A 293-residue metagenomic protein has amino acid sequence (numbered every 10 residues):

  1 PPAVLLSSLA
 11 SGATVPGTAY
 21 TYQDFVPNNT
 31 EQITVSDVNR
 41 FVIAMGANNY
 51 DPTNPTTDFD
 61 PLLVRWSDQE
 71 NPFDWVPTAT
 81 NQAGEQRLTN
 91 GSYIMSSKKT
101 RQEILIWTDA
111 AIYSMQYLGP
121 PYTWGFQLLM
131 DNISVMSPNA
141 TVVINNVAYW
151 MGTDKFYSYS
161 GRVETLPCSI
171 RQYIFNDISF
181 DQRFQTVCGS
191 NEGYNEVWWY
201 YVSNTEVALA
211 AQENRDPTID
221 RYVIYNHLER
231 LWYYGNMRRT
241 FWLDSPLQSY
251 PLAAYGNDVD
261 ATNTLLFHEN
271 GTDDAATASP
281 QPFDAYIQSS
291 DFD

Functional and structural regions predicted by a protein language model:
S8-A13, D293: Non-cytosolic beta-sandwich-type ligand-binding/adhesion modules
G12-N191, E229-M237: Beta-propeller and closely related beta-pinwheel folds
S92, D131-D293: Beta-sheet repeat architectures centered on beta-propellers
